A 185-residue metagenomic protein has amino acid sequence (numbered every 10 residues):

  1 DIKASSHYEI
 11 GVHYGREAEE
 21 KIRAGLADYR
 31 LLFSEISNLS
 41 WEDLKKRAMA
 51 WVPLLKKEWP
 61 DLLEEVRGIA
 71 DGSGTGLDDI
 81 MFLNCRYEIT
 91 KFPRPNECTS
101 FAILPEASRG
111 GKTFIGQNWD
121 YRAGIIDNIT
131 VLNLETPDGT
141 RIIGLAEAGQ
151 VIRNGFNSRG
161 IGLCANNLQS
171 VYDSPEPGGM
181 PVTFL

Functional and structural regions predicted by a protein language model:
D1-L185: N-terminal mature-domain region immediately after signal-peptide cleavage in secreted/organellar precursors
